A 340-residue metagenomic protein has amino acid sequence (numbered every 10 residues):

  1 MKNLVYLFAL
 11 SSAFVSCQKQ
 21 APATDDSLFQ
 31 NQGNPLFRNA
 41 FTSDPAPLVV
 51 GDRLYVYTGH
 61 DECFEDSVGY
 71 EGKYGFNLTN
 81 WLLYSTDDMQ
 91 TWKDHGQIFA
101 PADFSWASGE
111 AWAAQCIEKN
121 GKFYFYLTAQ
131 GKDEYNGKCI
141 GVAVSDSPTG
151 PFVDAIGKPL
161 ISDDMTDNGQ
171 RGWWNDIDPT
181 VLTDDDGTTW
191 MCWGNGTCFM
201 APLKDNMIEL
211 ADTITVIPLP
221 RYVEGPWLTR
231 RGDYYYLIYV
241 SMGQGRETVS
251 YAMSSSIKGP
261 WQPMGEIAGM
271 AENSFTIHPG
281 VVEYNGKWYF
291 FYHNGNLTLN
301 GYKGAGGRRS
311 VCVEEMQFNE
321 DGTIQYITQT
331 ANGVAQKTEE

Functional and structural regions predicted by a protein language model:
M1-S27: Bacterial Sec-dependent N-terminal signal peptides
C17-E340: Carbohydrate-active catalytic/glycan-binding domains of CAZyme proteins, especially the secreted or lumenal ectodomains
